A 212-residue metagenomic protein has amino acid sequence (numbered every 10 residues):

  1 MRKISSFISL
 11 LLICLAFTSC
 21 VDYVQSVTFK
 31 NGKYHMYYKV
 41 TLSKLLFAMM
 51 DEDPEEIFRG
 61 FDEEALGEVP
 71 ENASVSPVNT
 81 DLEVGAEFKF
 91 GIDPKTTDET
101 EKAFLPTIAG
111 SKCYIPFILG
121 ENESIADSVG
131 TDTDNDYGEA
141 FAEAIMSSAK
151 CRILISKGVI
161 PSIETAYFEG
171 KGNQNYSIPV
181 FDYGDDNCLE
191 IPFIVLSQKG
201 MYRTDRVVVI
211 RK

Functional and structural regions predicted by a protein language model:
M1-S5: Positively charged n-region of N-terminal signal peptides that target proteins for export
A16-S19: C-terminal motif of bacterial Sec signal peptides marking the signal peptidase cleavage site
V21-Y23: Bacterial signal peptide processing site
Q25-V27, G32, I153: Buried hydrophobic packing residues in well-ordered domains
F29-L45: Post-signal peptide N-terminal segment of mature Sec-exported envelope proteins
L42-E68: Post-signal-peptide N-terminal segment of Sec-exported extracytoplasmic proteins
N72-K212: Mature, soluble, non-transmembrane domains
